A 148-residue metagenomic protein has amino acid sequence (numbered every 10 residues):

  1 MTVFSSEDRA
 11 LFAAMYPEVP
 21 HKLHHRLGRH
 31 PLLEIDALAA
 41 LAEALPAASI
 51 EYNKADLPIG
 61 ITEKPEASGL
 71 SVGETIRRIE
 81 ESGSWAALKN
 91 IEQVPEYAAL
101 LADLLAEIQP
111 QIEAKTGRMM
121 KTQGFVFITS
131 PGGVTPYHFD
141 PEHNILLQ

Functional and structural regions predicted by a protein language model:
M1-A14, G28-L33, A37-Q148: Active-site region of the double-stranded beta-helix
L23: Globin-like tetrapyrrole-binding proteins
